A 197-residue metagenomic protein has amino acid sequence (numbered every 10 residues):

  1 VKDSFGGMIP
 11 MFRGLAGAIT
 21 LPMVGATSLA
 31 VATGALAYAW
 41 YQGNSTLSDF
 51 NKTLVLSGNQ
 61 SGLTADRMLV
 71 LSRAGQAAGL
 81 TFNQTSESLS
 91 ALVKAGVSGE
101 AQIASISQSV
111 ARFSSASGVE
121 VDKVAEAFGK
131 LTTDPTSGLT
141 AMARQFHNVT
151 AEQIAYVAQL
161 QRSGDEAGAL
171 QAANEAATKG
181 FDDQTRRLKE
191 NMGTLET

Functional and structural regions predicted by a protein language model:
K2-L15, P22-A77, Q84-A95, A104-S115 (+1 more regions): Small-residue helix-packing and pore-constriction motifs in hydrophobic alpha-helices
V97-G99: Short glycine/threonine-rich loop-to-helix capping motif typified by GTGT followed within a few residues by an Asp-Pro
